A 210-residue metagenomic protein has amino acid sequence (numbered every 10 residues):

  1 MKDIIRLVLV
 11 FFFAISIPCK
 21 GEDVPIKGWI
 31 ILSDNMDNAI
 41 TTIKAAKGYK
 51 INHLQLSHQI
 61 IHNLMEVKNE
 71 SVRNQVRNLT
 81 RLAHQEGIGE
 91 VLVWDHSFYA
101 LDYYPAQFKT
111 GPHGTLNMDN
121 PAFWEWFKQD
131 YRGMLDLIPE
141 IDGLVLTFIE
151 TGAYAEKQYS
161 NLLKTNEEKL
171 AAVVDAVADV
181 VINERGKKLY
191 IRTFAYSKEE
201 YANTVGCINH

Functional and structural regions predicted by a protein language model:
K2-V10: Sec-dependent signal peptide recognition, specifically the positively charged N-region followed immediately by
A14-I17: N-terminal signal peptide c-region/cleavage motif recognized by signal peptidases
C19-G21: Boundary at the C-terminal end of the N-terminal hydrophobic targeting segment
D23-H210: Aromatic-lined carbohydrate-binding surfaces of glycoside hydrolases
